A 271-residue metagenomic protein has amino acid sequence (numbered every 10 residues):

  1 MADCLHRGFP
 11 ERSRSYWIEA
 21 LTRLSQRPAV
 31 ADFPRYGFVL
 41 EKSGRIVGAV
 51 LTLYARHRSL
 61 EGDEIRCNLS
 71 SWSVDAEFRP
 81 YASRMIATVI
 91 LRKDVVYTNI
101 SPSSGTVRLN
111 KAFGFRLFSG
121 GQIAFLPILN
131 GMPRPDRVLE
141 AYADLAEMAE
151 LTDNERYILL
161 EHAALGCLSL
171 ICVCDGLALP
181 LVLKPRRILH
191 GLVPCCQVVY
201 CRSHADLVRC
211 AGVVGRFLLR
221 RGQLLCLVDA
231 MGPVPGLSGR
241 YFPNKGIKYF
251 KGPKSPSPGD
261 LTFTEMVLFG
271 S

Functional and structural regions predicted by a protein language model:
M1-S25, N68, G121-L159, F263-E265 (+1 more regions): Short amphipathic alpha-helix that is part of the acyltransferase structural core
S15-P34, F38-L40, V47, R84-R92 (+1 more regions): Recognition helices and adjacent regulatory flanks at domain boundaries
S25-V39, L159-C172, G222: A short helix-loop-beta-strand connector motif used in the catalytic cores of GNAT acetyltransferases and, in some
A31-Y36, R45-R79: A broadly used, surface-exposed interaction patch
V39, R45-Y54, G176-R187: Conserved beta-strand in the GNAT
L60-A124, G191-I247: Acyl-donor binding region in acyl/amide transferases
L129-C201: A conserved mid-domain beta-alpha-beta active-site/ligand-binding segment of alpha/beta enzyme cores
N244-S271: C-terminal functional modules
